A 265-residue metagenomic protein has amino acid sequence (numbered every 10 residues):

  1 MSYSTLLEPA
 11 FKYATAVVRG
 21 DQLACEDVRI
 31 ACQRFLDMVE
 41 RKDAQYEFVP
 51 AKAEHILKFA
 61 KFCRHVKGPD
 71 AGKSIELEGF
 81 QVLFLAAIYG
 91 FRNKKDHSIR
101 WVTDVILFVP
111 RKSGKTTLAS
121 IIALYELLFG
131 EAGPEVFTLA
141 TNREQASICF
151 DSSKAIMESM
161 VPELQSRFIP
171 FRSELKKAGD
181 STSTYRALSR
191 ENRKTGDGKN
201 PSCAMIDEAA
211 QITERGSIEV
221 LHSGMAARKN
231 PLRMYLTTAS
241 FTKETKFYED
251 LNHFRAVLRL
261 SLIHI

Functional and structural regions predicted by a protein language model:
S2-I263: Phosphate/NTP-binding elements of NTP-utilizing enzymes
